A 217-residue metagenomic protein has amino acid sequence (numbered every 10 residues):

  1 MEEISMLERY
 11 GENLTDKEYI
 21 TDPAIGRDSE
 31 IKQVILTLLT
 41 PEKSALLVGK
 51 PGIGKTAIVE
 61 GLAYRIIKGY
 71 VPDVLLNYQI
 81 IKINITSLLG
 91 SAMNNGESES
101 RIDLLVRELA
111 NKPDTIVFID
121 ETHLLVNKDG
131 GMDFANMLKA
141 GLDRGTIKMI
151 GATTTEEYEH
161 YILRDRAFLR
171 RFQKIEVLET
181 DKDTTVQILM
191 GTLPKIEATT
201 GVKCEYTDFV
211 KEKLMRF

Functional and structural regions predicted by a protein language model:
S5-M6, D22-V34: N-terminal pre-P-loop "Q-motif" helix
T40-G61: Walker A/P-loop nucleotide-binding motif
K43, Q79, A110-V117, R144-I150 (+1 more regions): Loop/turn-to-beta-strand initiation segments
L62, I119-T122, G151-E157, L178-D181: A short beta-strand-to-loop transition that corresponds to the Sensor-1 phosphate-sensing loop of AAA+ P-loop ATPases
A63-L76, L88-L89: Post-Walker A helix-loop "phosphate-sensing" segment adjacent to the P-loop in P-loop NTPases
P72-D73, H160-L163, L178-F217: Conserved C-terminal "switch" segment of AAA+ ATPases
Q79-A110: Short glycine-rich substrate-engagement loop in P-loop NTPases that contacts/grips substrate
G130-G131, E156-R171: Short regulatory helix/loop adjacent to the ATP-binding pocket of P-loop NTPases
